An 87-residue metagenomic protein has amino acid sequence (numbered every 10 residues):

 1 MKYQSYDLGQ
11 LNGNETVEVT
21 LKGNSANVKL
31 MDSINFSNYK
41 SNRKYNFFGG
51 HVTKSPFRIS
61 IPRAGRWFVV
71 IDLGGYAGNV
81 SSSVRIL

Functional and structural regions predicted by a protein language model:
M1-L87: Acidic, Ser/Thr/Pro
